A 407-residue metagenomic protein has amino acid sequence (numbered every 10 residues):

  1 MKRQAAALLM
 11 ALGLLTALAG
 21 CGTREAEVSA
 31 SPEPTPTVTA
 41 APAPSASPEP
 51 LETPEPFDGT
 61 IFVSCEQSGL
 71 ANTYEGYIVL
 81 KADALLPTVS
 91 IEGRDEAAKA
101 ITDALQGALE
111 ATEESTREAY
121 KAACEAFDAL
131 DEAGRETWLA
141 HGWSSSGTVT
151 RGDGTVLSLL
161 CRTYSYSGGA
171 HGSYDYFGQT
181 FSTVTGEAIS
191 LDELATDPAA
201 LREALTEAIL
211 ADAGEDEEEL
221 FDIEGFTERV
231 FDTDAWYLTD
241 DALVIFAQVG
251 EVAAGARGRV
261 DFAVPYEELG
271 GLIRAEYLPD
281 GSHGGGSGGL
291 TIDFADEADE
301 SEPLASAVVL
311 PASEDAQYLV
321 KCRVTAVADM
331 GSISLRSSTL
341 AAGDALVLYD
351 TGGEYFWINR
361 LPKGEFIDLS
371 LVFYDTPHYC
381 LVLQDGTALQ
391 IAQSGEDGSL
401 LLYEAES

Functional and structural regions predicted by a protein language model:
M1-L9: Bacterial N-terminal signal peptides that target proteins for export
T16-G20: C-terminal motif of bacterial Sec signal peptides marking the signal peptidase cleavage site
G22-A26, A30-P36, P44-F294: Compositionally biased intrinsically disordered regions enriched in Thr/Gly
T88, C161-S165, T185, E193-A195 (+7 more regions): A mature extracytoplasmic/lumenal domain signature
T183-E217, T325-P362: The feature marks short-to-medium sequence segments in extracytoplasmic or secretory-pathway proteins
L290-L340: Short, surface-exposed binding/anchoring microloops in extracellular/periplasmic proteins
L348-A392: Short, solvent-exposed, Trp/other aromatic-anchored flexible loops in extracytoplasmic proteins
A388-Y403: Edge beta-strands of extracellular beta-sandwich domains
